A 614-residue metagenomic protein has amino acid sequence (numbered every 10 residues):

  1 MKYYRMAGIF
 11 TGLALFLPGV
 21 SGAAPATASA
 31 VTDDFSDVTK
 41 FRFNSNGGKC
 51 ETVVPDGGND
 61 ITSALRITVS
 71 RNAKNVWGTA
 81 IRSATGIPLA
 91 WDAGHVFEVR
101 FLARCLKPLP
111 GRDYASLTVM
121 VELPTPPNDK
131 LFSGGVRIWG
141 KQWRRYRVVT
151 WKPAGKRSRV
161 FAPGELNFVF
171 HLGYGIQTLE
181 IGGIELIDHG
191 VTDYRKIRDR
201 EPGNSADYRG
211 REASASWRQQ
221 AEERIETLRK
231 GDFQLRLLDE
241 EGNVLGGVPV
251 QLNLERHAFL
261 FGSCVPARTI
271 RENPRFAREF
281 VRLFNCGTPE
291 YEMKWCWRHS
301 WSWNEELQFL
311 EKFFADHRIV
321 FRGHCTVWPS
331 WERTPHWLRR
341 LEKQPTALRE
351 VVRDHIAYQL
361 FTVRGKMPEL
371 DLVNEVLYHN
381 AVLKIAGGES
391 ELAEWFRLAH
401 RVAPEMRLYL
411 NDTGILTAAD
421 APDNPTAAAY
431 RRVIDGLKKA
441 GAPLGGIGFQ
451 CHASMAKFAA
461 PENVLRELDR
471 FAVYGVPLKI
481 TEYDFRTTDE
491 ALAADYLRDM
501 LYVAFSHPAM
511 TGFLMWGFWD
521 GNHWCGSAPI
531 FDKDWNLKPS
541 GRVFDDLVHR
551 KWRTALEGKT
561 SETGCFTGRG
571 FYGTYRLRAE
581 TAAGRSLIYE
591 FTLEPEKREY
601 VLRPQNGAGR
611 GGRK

Functional and structural regions predicted by a protein language model:
A24-A258, G262, A277-R278, R282-L283 (+1 more regions): Extracellular and organelle-lumenal recognition/adhesion modules and their flexible linkers in secreted
P108, V265-P274, K294-E305, S330-E332 (+5 more regions): Acidic-and-aromatic substrate-binding clefts and catalytic sites of carbohydrate-active enzymes
Y194-A213, L348, T362-K366, D371-G388 (+4 more regions): Aromatic-rich peripheral "rim/lid" segments of glycoside hydrolase catalytic domains that contact and position glycan
Y194-V265, W297-R298, R322, L338-R340 (+5 more regions): Beta-strand-rich domain onsets/edges
F261-V265, E369-L372, W395-A427, G446-F449 (+2 more regions): Aromatic-lined carbohydrate-recognition surfaces of secreted/lumenal glycan-active proteins
A267-V281, R349-L360, N424-L437, A494-V503: Short, acidic/polar
E272-L283, F566-T574: Short Pro-Gly-centered beta-turn/loop motif in secreted/extracellular proteins
C286-H299, L307-T417, P422: Substrate-binding cleft and catalytic face of glycoside hydrolase catalytic domains, especially the flexible beta-alpha
